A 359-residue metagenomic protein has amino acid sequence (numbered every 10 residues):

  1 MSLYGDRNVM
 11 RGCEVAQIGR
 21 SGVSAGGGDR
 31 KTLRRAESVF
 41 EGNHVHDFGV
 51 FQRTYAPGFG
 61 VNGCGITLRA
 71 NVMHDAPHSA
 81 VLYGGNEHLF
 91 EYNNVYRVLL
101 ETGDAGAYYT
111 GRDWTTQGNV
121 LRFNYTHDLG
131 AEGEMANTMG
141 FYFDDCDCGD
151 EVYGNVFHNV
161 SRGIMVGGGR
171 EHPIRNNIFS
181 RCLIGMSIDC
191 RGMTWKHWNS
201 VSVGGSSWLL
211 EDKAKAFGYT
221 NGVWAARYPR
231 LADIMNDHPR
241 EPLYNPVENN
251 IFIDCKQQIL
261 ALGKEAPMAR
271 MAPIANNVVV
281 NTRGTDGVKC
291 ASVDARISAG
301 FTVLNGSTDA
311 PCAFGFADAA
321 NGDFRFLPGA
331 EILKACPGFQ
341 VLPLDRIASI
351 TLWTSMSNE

Functional and structural regions predicted by a protein language model:
M1-R7, E14-G322: Glycine- and acidic/polar-rich repeat regions and solenoidal domains
P239, F301-E359: C-terminal accessory segments
